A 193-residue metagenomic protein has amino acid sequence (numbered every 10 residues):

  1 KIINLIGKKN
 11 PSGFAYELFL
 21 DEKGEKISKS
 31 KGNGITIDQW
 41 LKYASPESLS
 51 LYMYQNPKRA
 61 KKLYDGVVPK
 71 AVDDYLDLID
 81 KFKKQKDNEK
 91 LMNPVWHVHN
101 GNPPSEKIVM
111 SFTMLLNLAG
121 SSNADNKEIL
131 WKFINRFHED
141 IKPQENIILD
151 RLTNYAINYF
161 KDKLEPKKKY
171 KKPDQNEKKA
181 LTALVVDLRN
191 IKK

Functional and structural regions predicted by a protein language model:
N4-P11: Secondary-structure transition/capping motifs at alpha-helix termini and the adjoining loop/turn into the next element
G7, H138, K161-K163, K169 (+1 more regions): Glycine-centered secondary-structure boundary/capping sites
Y16-K163: Catalytic adenosine-cofactor/nucleotide-binding cores of aminoacyl-tRNA synthetases and other
F133-F137, K167-D174: Long, compositionally biased, intrinsically disordered segments
F160, L164-E165, R189-K193: C-terminal non-catalytic accessory extensions
K172-K193: C-terminal accessory/binding modules appended to enzymatic or scaffolding proteins
